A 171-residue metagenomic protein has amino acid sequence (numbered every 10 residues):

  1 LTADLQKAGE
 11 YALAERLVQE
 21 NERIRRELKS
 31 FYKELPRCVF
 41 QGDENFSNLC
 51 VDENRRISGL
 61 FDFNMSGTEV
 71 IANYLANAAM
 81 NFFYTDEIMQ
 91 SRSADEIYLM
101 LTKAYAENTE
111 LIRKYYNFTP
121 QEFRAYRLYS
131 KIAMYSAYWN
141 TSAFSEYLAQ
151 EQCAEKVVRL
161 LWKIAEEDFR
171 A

Functional and structural regions predicted by a protein language model:
L1-G42: An alpha-helical support segment within catalytic cores of ATP-dependent transferases
E10-L17, Q90, A94-I97, Q150-A154: Residue-level preference for long, well-ordered alpha-helices that form the structural scaffold of enzyme catalytic
V18, E22, D95-A106, E155-W162: Hydrophobic core segments within long, regular secondary-structure runs in both alpha- and beta-rich folds
R25-N73: Active-site acidic catalytic loop and adjacent metal/ATP-binding pocket of ATP-dependent phosphoryl transfer enzymes
S30-K33, E110-F118: Surface-exposed helix-capping loop/turn segments at secondary-structure junctions
A72-I112, S130-L148: Active-site activation/catalytic loop segments of kinase-like enzymes and analogous catalytic loops in related
R113-S130: All-alpha amphipathic helical-bundle segments outside canonical DNA-binding/catalytic cores that form hydrophobic
I132-A171: ATP/Mg2+ or Mg2+-diphosphate-binding catalytic cores that bind nucleotide phosphates or diphosphates via glycine-rich
